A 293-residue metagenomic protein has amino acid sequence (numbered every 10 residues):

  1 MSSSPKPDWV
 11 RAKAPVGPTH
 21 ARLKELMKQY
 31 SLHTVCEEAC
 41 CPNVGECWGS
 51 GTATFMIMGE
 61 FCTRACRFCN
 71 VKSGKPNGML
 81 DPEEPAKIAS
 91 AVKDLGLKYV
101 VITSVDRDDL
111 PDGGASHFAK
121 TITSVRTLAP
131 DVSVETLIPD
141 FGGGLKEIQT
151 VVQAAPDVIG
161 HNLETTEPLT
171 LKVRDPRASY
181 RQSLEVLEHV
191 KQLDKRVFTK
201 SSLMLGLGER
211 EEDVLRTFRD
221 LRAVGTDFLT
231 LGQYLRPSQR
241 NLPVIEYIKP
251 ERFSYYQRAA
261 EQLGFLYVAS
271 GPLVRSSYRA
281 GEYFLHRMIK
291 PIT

Functional and structural regions predicted by a protein language model:
M1-T54, M58, N70, A86-K93 (+4 more regions): Auxiliary Fe-S-binding modules of radical SAM enzymes
A53, I57, K75-E83, D109-G113: Short coil/turn segments at secondary-structure boundaries
A53, R64, I159: Change "...and in nucleic-acid phosphodiester-cleaving endonucleases..." to "...and in nucleic-acid processing enzymes
M58-A65: Short pre-active-site segment immediately N-terminal to redox-active cysteine/selenocysteine motifs in thiol-based
S73-V100: Conserved alpha-helical substructure of the radical SAM core
K75, V101-P111, F141-G144, D157-Y180 (+3 more regions): Conserved radical SAM core fold
V100-I102, V134, I159-H161, L229 (+1 more regions): Hydrophobic residues within beta-strands of alpha/beta enzymes
D131-G144: Short, surface-exposed recognition loops or helix-turn segments adjacent to catalytic cores
